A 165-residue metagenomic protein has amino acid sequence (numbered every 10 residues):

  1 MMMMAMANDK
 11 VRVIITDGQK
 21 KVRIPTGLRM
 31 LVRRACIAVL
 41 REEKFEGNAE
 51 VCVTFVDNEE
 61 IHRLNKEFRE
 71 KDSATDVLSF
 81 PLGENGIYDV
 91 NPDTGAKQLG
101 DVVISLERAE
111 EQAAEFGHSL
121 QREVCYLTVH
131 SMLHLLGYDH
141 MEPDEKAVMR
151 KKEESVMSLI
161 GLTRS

Functional and structural regions predicted by a protein language model:
M1-C125, L135-S165: An acidic/histidine-cluster motif and surrounding catalytic segment that typifies divalent-metal-assisted enzyme active
